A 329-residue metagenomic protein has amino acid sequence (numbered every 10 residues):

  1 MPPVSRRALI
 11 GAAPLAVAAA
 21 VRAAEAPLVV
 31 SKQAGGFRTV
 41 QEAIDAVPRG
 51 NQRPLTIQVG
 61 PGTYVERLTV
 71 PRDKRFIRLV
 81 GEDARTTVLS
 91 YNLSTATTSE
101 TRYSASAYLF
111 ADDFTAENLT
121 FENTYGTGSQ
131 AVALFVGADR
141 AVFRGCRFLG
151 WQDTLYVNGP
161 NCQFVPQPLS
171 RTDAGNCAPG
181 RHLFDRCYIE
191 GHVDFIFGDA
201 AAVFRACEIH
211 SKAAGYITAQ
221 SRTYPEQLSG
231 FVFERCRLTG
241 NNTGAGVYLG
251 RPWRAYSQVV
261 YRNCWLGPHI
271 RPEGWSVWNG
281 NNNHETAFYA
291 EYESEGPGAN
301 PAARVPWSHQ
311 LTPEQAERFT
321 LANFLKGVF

Functional and structural regions predicted by a protein language model:
M1-L15: N-terminal secretory signal peptides and thylakoid transit peptides that target proteins across membranes
A24-F329: Sequence-level preference for short, compositionally simple segments enriched in small aliphatic or small polar residues
